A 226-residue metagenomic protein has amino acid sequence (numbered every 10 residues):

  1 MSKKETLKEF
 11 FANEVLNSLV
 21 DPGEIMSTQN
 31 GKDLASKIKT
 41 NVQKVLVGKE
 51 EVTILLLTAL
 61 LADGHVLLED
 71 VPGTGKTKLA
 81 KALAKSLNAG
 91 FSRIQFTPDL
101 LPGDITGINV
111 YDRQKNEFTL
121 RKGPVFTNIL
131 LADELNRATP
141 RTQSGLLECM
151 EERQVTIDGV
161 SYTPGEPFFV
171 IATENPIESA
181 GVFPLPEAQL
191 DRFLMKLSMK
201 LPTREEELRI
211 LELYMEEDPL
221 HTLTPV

Functional and structural regions predicted by a protein language model:
K3-V42: Conserved ASCE P-loop NTPase core motifs with emphasis on AAA+ ATPases
N30-T74: Pre-Walker A (pre-P-loop) alpha-helix and adjacent loop at the N terminus of AAA/AAA+ ATPase modules, a conserved
L55-T58, Y111-L131: Conserved alpha-helical scaffold flanking the Walker A/P-loop in AAA+ ATPase domains
L60-T97: Walker A/P-loop
V66, L130, F168: Conserved beta-strand position immediately N-terminal to the Walker
D70, D133-E134, G145: Walker B catalytic acidic pair
S86-Q114: AAA+/P-loop NTPase substrate/partner-engagement loops
D112-E117, A138, T142, M150-V226: Canonical AAA+ ATPase core
